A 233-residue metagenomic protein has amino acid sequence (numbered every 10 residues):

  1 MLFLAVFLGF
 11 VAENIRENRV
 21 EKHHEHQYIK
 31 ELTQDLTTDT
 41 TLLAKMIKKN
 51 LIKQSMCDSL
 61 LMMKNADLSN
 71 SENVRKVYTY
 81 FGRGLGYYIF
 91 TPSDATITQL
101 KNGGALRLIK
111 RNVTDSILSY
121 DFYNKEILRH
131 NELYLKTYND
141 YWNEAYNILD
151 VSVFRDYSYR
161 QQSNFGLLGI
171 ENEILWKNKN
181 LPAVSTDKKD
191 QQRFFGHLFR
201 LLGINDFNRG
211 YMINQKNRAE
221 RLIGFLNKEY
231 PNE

Functional and structural regions predicted by a protein language model:
M1-R19: Membrane-embedded hydrophobic alpha-helical segments
N14-E233: Long, hydrophobic alpha-helical segments that serve as membrane-spanning/inserting helices
